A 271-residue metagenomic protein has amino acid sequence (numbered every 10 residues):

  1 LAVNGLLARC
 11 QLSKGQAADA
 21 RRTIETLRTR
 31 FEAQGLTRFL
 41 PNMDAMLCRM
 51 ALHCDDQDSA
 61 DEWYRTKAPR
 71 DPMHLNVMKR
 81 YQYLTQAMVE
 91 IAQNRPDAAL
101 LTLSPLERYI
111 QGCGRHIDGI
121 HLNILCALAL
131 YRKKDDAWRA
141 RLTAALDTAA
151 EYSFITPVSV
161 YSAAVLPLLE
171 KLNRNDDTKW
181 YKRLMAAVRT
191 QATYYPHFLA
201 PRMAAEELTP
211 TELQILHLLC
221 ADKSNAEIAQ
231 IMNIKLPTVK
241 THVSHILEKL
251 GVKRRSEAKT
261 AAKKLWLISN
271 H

Functional and structural regions predicted by a protein language model:
L1-L7, A18, F31-L47, R70-T85 (+3 more regions): Alpha-solenoid helical repeat architecture
K14, C54, Q93, Y131-K133: Structural motif corresponding to the intra-repeat A-B loop/turn of tetratricopeptide repeats
A17, T37, Q57, P96 (+2 more regions): TPR-repeat structural position
W138-S153, R189: TPR/TPR-like (Sel1-like) alpha-helical repeat modules
P196-S244, E248-L250, T260-N270: Helix-turn-helix DNA-binding segment
